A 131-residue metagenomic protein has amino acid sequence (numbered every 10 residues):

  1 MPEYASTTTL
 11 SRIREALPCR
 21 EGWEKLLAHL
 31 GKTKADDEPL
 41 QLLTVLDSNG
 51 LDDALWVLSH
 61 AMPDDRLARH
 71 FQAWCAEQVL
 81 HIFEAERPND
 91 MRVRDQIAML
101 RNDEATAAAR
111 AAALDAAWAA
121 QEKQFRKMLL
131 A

Functional and structural regions predicted by a protein language model:
M1-A131: Short, glycine-biased loop/turn motifs at secondary-structure junctions and in low-complexity Ser/Thr/Pro-rich termini
